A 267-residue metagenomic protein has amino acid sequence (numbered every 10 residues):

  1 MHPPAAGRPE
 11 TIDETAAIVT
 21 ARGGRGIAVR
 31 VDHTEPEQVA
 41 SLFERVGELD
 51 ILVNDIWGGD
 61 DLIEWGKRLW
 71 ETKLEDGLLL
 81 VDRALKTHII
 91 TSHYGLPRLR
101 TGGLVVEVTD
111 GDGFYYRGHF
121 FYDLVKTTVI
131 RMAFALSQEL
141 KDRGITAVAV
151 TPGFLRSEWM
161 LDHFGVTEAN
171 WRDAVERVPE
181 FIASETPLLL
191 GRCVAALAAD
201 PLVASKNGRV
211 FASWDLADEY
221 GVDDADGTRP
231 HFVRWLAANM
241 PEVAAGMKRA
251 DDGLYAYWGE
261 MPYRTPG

Functional and structural regions predicted by a protein language model:
M1-E48, W57-R68, R249, W258-G267: Short-chain dehydrogenase/reductase
D13-A17, A21-G24, F164-P179: A short C-terminal helix-loop "cap" of Rossmann-like NAD(P)-dependent dehydrogenase/epimerase domains
G24-R25, E48-L49, R98-G111, D142-T146: Active-site loop of short-chain dehydrogenase/reductase
G58-L62, R68-L80, G102-D142, T151-T167: Catalytic loop of short-chain dehydrogenase/reductase
I89-H93, F134: A short, exposed helix-loop element centered on a Lys and neighboring polar residues
A149, A169-G267: C-terminal helical subdomain
